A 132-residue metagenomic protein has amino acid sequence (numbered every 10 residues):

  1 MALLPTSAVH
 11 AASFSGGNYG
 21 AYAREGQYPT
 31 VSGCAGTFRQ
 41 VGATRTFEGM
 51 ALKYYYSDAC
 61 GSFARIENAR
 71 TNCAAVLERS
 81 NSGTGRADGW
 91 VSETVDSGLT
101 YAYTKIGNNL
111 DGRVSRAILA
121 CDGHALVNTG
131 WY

Functional and structural regions predicted by a protein language model:
M1-A11: Secretory targeting and sorting signals
A11-Y132: Post-signal peptide N-terminal regions of Sec-secreted extracellular proteins
